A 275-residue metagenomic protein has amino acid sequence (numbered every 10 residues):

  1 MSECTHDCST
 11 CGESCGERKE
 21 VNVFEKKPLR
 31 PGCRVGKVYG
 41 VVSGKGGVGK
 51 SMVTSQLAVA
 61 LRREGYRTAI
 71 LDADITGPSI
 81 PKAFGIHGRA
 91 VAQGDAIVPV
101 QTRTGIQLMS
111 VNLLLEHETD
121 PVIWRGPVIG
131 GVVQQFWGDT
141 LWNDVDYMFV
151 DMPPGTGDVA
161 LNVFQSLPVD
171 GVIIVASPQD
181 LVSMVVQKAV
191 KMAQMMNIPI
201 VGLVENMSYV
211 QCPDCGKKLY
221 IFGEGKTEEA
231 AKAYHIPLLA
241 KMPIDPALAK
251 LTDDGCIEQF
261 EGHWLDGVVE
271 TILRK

Functional and structural regions predicted by a protein language model:
M1-K26, V190-K275: C-terminal lobe/tail of nucleotide-utilizing enzymes
R30-G36: Phosphate-binding P-loop
V35, G46, D72, I80 (+7 more regions): Residue-level signature of catalytic and energy-coupling elements of molecular machines, predominantly ATP/GTP-dependent
K37-I75, V190: Walker A/P-loop phosphate-binding motif and the immediately C-terminal alpha-helix
R67-T68, A73-E118, I123, G130: Phosphate-binding loop that captures ATP/GTP phosphates
M109, M152, Q165, V201 (+1 more regions): Glycine-rich phosphate-binding loops of nucleotide-dependent enzymes
L115-V163, H263: Phosphate-binding/switch loop-helix module in NTP-utilizing enzymes
N143-V150, T156, P168-A189: Conserved Switch II/interswitch segment of TRAFAC-class P-loop GTPases
